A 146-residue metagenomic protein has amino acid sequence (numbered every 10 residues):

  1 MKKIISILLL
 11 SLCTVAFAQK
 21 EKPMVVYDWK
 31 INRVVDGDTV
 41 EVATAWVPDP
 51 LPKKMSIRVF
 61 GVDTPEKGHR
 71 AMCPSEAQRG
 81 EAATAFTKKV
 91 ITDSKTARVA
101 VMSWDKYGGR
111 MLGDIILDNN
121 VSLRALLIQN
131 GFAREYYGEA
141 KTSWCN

Functional and structural regions predicted by a protein language model:
I4-C13: Sec-dependent N-terminal signal peptides
A16-N146: Small beta-barrel nucleic-acid-binding modules, primarily SNase/OB-fold domains and secondarily Tudor-like barrels
